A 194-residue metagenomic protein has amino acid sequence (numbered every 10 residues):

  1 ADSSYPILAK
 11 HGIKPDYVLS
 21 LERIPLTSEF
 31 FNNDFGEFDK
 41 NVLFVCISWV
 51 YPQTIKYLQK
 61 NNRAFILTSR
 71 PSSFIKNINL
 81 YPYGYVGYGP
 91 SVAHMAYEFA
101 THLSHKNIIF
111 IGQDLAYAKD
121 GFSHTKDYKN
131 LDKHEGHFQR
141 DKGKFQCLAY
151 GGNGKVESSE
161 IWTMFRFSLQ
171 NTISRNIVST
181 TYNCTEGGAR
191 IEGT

Functional and structural regions predicted by a protein language model:
A1, P6-T194: Metal-ion/cofactor- or nucleotide/acyl-coenzyme-handling active-site neighborhoods
